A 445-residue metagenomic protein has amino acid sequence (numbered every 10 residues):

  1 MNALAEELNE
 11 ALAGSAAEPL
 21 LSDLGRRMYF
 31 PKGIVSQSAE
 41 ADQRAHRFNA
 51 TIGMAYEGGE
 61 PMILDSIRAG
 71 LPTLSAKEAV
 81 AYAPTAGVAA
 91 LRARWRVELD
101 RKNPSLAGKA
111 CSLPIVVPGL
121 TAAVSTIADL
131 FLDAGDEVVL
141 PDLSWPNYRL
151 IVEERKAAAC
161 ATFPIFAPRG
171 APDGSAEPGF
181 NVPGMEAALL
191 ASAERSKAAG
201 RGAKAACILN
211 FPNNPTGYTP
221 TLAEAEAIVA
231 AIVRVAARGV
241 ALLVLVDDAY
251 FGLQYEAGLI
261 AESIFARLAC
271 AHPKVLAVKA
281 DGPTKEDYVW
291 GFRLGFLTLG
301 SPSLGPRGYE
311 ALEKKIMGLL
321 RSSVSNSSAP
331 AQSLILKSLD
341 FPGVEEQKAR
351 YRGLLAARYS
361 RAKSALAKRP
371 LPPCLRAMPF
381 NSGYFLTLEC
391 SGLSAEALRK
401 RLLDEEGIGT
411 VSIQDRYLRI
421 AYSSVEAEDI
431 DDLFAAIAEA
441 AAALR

Functional and structural regions predicted by a protein language model:
N2, A89, V97, R101 (+5 more regions): PLP-dependent enzyme catalytic core of the Aspartate aminotransferase-like
N2-E7, G14, E18-G119: N-terminal small-domain helix-loop-helix segment of the aminotransferase-like
L4-G14, R267-G353: Conserved core segment of the aminotransferase class I/II
R47-N49, P84, L375-N381, T410-I413: Short beta-strand
M54-Y56, S144, N213, Y250 (+2 more regions): Active-site-proximal loop/turn and secondary-structure-junction residues that shape catalytic pockets, frequently
E78-G239, V244, F251-H272, E428 (+1 more regions): Conserved core of the PLP fold type I
T298, T387-E389, A421-S423: Short hydrophobic/aromatic beta-strand micro-patches that form the beta-sheet surface supporting nucleotide- or nucleic
A329, L336, K348-K363, C374-E389 (+1 more regions): Conserved glycine-rich beta-strand-loop-beta hairpin in the small C-terminal domain of fold type I
